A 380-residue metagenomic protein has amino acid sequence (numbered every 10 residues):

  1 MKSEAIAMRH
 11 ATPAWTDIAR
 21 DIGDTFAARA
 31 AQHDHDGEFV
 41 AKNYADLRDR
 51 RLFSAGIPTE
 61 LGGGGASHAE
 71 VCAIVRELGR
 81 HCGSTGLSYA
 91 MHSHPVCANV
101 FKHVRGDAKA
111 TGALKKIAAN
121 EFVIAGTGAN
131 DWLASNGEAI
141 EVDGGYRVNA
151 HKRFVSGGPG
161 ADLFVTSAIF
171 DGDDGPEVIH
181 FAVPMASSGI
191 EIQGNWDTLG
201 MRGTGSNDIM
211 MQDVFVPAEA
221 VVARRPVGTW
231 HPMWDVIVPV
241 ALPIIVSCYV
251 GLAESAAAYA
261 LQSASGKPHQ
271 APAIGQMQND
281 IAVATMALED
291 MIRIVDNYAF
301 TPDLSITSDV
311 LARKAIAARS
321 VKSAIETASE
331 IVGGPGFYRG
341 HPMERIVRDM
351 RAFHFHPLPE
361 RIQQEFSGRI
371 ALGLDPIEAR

Functional and structural regions predicted by a protein language model:
M1-D17, A379-R380: Basic/polar N-terminal segments that are highly enriched at the extreme N-terminus, encompassing both cleavable
A27, A31-H35, S265, V283-I316 (+1 more regions): C-terminal helix-coil-helix/basic helical segment that borders enzyme active sites and/or dimer interfaces and provides
F39-D49, F53-G160: Glycine-rich flavin
R153-G158, L242-I244, F353-H356: Glycine-rich phosphate/pyrophosphate-binding beta-alpha loops
F154-I192: A short core secondary-structure module
T198-A282: Glycine-rich beta->alpha junctions and the first turn(s) of the following alpha-helix
G251, G275-A282, L311, A315-K322 (+1 more regions): Generic structural signal for well-ordered, non-transmembrane alpha-helical segments in soluble/cytosolic regions
P335-R380: Glycine-rich phosphate/cofactor-binding loops in nucleotide/flavin-utilizing enzymes
